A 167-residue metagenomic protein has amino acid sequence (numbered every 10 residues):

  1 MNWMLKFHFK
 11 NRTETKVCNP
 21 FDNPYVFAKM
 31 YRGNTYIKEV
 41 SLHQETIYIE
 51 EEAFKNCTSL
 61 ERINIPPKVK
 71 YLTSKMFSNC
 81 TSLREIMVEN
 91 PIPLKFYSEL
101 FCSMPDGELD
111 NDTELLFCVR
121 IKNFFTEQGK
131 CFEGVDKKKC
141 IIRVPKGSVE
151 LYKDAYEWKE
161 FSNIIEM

Functional and structural regions predicted by a protein language model:
M1-D22, N34-Y48, T58-Y71, T81-F96 (+3 more regions): Structural signature of tandem-repeat unit edges
F27-G33, M104-D106, C131-G134: Leucine-rich repeat
M30, E50-A53, T73-S78, S98-L100 (+1 more regions): Consensus positions within tandem repeat domains that build extended binding/scaffold surfaces
Y31, V40, F54, I63 (+3 more regions): A general structural signal for stabilizing positions within well-ordered secondary structure
E99-L100, Q128-V135, E150-F161: Short, aromatic/basic amphipathic alpha-helical patches
